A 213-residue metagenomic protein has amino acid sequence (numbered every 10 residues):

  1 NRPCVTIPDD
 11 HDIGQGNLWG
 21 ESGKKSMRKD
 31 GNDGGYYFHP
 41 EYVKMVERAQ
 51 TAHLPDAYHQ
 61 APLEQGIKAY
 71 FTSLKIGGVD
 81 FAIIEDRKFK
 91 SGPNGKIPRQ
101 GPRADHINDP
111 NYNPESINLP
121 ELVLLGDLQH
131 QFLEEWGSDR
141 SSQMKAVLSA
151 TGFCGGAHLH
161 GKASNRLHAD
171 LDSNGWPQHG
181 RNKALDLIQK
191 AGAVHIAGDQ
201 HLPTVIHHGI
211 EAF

Functional and structural regions predicted by a protein language model:
N1-F213: Long, structured stretches of catalytic cores involved in phosphate-ester chemistry, encompassing
